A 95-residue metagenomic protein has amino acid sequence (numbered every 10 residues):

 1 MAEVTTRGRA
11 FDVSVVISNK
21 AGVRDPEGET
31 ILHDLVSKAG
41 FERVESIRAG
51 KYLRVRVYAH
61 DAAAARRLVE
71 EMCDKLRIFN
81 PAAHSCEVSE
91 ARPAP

Functional and structural regions predicted by a protein language model:
M1-P95: Non-catalytic terminal accessory/regulatory regions of metabolic enzymes
